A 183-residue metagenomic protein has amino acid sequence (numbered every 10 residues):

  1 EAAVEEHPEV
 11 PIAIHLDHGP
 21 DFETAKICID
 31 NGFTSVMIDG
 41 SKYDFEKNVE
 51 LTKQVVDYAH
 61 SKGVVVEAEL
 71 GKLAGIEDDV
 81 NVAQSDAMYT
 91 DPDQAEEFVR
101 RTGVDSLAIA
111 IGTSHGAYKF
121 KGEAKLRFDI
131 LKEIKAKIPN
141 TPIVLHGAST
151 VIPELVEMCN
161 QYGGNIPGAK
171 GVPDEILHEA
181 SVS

Functional and structural regions predicted by a protein language model:
E1-E9, A13, H18-P142, P153-E179: Alpha/beta enzyme core
G147-T150: Short acidic/histidine-rich active-site segments
V182: Glycan-recognition surfaces
